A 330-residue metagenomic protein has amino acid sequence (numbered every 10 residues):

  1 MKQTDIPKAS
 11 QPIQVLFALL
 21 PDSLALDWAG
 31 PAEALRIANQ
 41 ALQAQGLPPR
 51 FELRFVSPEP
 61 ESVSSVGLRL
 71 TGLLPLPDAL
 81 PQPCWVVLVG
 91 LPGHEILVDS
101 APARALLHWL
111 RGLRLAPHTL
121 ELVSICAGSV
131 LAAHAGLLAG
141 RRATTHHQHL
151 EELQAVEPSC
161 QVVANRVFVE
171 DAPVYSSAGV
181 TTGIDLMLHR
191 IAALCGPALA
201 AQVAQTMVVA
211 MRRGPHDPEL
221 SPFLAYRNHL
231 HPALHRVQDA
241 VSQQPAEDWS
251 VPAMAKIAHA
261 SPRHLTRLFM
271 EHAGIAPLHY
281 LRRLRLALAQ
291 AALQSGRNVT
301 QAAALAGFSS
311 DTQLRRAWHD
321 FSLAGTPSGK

Functional and structural regions predicted by a protein language model:
M1-L122, L131-H134, A192, A201 (+1 more regions): Extended, subdomain-level signal for the structured scaffold at the beginning of enzyme domains
A32, R36, Q154, I184-L188: Predominant activation on well-ordered alpha-helical scaffold segments within soluble catalytic domains
P117-L122, L137-R142, P173: Short active-site oxyanion
V130-L137, V169, I184: Acidic/polar active-site rim loop that often engages polyanionic ligands
A139-R166: A conserved active-site-flanking secondary-structure segment within enzyme catalytic domains
V162-S176, V203-V209, H216-P222: Conserved Rossmann-fold dehydrogenase catalytic segment
E170-T206: Conserved anion/nucleotide-ligand pocket segment
